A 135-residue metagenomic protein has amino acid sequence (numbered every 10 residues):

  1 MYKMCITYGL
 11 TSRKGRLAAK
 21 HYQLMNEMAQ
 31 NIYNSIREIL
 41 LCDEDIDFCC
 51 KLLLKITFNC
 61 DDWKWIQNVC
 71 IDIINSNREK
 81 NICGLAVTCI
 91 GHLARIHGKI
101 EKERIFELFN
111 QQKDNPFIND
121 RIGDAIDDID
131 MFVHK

Functional and structural regions predicted by a protein language model:
C5-K51: N-terminal "cap/leader" segments of large eukaryotic alpha-helical scaffolds
E27-I39, D61-I74, G98-N110, K135: Amphipathic alpha-helical scaffolding segments comprising HEAT/armadillo-like alpha-solenoid repeats
A29, Q111-K135: Eukaryotic acidic, Ser/Thr-rich intrinsically disordered low-complexity regions
E44-D45, R78-E79, D114-I118: Short inter-helical turns and helix N-cap capping residues of alpha-solenoid HEAT/ARM repeat scaffolds
I46-C49, C83, N119-I122: Residue-level detector of extended alpha-helical repeat arrays and alpha-solenoid scaffolds
C50-L54, V87, G123: Hydrophobic core positions within HEAT/HEAT-like alpha-solenoid repeats
L54-T57, G91-H92, D127-M131: Structural signature of alpha-helical solenoid repeat scaffolds
N81-E107: Mid-chain, well-packed structural core segment of small domains
